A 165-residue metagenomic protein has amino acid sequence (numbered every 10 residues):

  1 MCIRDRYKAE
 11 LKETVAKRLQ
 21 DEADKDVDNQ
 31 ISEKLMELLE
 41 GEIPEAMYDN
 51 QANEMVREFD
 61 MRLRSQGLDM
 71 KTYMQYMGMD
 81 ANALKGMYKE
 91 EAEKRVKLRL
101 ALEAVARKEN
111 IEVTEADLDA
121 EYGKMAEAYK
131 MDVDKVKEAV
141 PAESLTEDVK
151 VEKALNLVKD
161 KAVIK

Functional and structural regions predicted by a protein language model:
R4-K165: Extended, charged alpha-helical "arm"/coiled-coil substrate-binding scaffolds, typified by the C-terminal helical
